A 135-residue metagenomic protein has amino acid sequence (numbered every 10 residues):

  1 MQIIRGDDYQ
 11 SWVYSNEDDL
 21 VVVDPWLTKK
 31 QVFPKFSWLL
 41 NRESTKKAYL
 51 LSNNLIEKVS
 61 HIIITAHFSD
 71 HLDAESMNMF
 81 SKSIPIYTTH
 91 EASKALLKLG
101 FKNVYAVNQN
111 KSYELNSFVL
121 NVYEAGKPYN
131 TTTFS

Functional and structural regions predicted by a protein language model:
M1-G6, L20-D24, V119-G126: Active-site-proximal beta-strand elements of phosphoester/diester hydrolases
Q2-G6, I84-H90, A106: Short, hydrophobic beta-strand segments that form beta-sheet elements in well-ordered domains
D8-Q10, T28-K30, H67-L72, S93-A95 (+2 more regions): Active-site environment of divalent metal-dependent phosphoester hydrolases
Q10-S15, T132-S135: Short beta-strand scaffold segments in enzyme catalytic cores
D19-I63, E75-S76: Pre-active-site segment of Zn-dependent metallo-hydrolases
D19-L20, K82-P85, F101: A short helix->loop->beta-strand "cap" motif at the edges of active sites that frequently abuts
A74-S83: Metal-dependent catalytic neighborhoods of phosphoester/phosphodiester hydrolases
T88-S135: Metallo-beta-lactamase
